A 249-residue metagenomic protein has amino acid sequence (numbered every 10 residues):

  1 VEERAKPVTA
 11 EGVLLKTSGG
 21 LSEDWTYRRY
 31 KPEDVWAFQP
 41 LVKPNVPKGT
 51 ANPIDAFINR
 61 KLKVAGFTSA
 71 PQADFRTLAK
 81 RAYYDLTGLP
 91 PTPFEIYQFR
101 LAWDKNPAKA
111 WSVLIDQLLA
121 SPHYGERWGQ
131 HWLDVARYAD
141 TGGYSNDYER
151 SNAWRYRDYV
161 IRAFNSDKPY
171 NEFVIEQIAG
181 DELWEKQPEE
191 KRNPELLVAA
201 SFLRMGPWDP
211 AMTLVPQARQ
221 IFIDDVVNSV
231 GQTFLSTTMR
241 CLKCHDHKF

Functional and structural regions predicted by a protein language model:
V1-P7, N228: C-terminal capping alpha-helices of c-type cytochrome domains
A5-L14, E23: N-terminal segment of the mature folded domain
L15-F249: Short, structured secondary-structure elements that scaffold catalytic or ligand/cofactor-binding regions
